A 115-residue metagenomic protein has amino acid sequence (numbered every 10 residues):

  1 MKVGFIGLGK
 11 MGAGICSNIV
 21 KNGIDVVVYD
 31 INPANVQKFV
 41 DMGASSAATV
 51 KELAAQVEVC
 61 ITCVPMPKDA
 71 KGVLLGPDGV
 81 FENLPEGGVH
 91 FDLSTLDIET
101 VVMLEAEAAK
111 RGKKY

Functional and structural regions predicted by a protein language model:
M1-T62, G88: NAD(P)+-binding Rossmann beta1-loop-alpha1 motif at the extreme N-terminus of oxidoreductases
G4, A70, F91: Residue-level signature of catalytic and energy-coupling elements of molecular machines, predominantly ATP/GTP-dependent
S17, K21, L75, A106: Short, well-ordered alpha-helices that flank and scaffold nucleotide-derived cofactor binding pockets
D41-A47, K71-L75, K113-K114: Short gly/ser/thr-rich secondary-structure transition/capping motifs
E52, G79, M103-A106: Alpha-helical scaffolding segments of alpha/beta enzyme cores, especially the outer helices of TIM-barrel or partial
T62-D78, S94-V102: Beta-loop-alpha module in the N-terminal Rossmann-like domain of NAD(P)-dependent dehydrogenases, especially those
V80-E86: Short, conserved loop/helix-junction motifs that constitute active-site signature segments in enzyme catalytic cores
V89, S94-Y115: Rossmann-fold NAD(P)-binding glycine/threonine-rich loop
